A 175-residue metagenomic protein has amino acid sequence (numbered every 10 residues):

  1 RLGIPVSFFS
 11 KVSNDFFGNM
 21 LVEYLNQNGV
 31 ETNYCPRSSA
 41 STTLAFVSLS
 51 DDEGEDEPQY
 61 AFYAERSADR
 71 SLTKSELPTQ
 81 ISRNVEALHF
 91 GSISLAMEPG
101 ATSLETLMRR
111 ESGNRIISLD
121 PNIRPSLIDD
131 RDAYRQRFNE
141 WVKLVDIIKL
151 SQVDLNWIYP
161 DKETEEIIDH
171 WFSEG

Functional and structural regions predicted by a protein language model:
R1-E57, E65-S67, I81: Substrate-binding N-lobe of the ribokinase-like
Y24-N26, T32-N33, D51-G175: Ribokinase/PfkB-type carbohydrate-kinase core domain
